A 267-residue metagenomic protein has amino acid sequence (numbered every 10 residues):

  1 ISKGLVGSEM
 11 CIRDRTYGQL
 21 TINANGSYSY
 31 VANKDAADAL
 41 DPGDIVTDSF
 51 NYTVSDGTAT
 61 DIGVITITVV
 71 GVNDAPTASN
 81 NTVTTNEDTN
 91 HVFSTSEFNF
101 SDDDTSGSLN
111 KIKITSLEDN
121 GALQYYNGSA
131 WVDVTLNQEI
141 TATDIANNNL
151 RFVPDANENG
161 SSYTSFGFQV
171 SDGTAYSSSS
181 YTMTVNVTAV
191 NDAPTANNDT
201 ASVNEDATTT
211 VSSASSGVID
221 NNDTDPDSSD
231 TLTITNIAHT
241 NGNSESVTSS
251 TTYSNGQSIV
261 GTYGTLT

Functional and structural regions predicted by a protein language model:
I1-G7: Positively charged, low-complexity/disordered segments
S8-E9, R13, D74-Y126, D155 (+1 more regions): Extracellular ectodomain surface segments
S8-E9, W131-D133, Y176, Y253: Tryptophan-centered short beta-strand motifs
R15-A37, S49-N51, G121-D155, G167 (+1 more regions): Strand-loop-strand motifs at the edges of beta-sheets in extracellular beta-sandwich domains
S29, A36-A39, D61-I62, D74 (+1 more regions): Short loop/beta submotifs within extracellular cysteine-rich repeat domains
D41-F50, T89-E97, I145-A146, G160-F166 (+1 more regions): Short, solvent-exposed loop/turn segments enriched in Ser/Thr/Gly
T58-V72, A175-V190: C-terminal edge beta-strand
